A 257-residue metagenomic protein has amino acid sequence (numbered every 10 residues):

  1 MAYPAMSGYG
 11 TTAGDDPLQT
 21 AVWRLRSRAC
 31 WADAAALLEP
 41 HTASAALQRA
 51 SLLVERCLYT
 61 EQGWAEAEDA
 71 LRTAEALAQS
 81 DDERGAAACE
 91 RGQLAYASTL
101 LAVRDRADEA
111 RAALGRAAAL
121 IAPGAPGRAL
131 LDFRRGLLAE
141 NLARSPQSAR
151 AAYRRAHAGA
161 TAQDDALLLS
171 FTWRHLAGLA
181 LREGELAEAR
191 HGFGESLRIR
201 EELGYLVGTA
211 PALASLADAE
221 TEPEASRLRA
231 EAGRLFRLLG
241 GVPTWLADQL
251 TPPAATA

Functional and structural regions predicted by a protein language model:
M1-V22, R26, E202-A257: C-terminal non-catalytic interaction modules
D16, S44, Q48-S51, A86 (+6 more regions): Residue register of alpha-helical TPR repeats
A21, R49-R56, R91, S98 (+6 more regions): Structural register within alpha-helical repeat arrays
V22-S27, L53-D69, A95-R111, A139-A149 (+2 more regions): Short coil/turn connectors between adjacent alpha-helices in alpha-solenoid helical repeat scaffolds
A34, A67-A70, A74, A110-A117 (+6 more regions): Tetratricopeptide repeat
H41-A43, A78, A119-A125, A158-A166 (+3 more regions): Short coil/turn linkers that connect adjacent helices within long alpha-helical scaffolds, especially alpha-solenoid
A43-E55, D82-L101, P126-N141: Amphipathic alpha-helical repeat scaffolds of TPR domains
A88, R128-A139, A152, L169-A180 (+2 more regions): TPR/Sel1-like alpha-solenoid repeat signature
